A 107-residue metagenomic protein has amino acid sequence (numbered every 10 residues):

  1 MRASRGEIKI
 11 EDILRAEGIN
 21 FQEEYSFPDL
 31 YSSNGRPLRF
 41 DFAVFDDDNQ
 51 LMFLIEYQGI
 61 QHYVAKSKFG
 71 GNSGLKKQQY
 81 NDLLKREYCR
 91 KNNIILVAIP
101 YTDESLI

Functional and structural regions predicted by a protein language model:
M1-I107: Nucleic-acid endo/exonuclease domains
